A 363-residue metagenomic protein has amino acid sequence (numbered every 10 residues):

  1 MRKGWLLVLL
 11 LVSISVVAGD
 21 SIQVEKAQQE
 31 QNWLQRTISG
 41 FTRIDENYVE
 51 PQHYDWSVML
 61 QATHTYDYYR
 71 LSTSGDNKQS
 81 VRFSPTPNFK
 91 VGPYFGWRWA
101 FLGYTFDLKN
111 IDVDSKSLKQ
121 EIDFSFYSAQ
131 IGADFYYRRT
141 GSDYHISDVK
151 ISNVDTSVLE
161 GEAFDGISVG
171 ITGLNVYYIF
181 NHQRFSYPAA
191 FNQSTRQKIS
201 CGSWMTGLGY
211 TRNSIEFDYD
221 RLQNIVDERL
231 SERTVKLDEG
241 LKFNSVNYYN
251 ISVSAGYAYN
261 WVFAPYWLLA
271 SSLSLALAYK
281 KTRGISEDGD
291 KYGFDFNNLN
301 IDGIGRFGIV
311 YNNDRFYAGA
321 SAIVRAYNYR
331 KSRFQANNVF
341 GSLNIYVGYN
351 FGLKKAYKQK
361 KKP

Functional and structural regions predicted by a protein language model:
Q52-V58, F89, R98-A100, A129-A133 (+5 more regions): Outer-envelope beta-barrel architecture signal
L60, V91-W97, I122-S128, L174-F180 (+5 more regions): Residues on the lipid-exposed face of transmembrane beta-strands in outer-membrane beta-barrel proteins
A62-Y68, W97-F101, F106-N110, S128-Q130 (+7 more regions): Transmembrane beta-strands of outer-membrane beta-barrel pores
T65-K90, F101-S115: Surface-exposed strand-loop-strand hairpins of Gram-negative outer-membrane beta-barrel proteins
Y69-N77, D114-K119, I146-S152, Y187-F191 (+4 more regions): Outer-membrane beta-barrel translocator domains and adjoining extracellular loop/strand segments of Gram-negative
R82-K90, Y144-K150, V158-V169, E216-N250 (+5 more regions): Extracellular/periplasm-exposed beta-strand and loop segments of Gram-negative cell-envelope proteins, dominated by
S125-S245: Outer-membrane pore/translocation modules
G173-V176, V339-P363: Outer-membrane beta-barrel "beta-signal"
